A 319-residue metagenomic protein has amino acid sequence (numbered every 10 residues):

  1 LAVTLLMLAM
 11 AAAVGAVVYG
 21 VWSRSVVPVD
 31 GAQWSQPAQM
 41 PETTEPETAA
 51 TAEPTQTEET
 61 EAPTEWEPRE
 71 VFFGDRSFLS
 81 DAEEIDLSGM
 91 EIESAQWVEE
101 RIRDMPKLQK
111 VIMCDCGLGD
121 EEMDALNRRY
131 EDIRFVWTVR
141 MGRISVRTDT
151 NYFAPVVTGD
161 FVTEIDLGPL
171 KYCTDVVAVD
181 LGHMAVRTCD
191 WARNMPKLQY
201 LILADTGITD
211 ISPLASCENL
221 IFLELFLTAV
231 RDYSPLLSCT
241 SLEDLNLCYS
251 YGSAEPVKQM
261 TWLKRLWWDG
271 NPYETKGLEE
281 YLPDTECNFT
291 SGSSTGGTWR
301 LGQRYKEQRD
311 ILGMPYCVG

Functional and structural regions predicted by a protein language model:
L1-T60: Gram-positive cell-envelope targeting signals
V3, E42-T43, E47-A50, P54-E59 (+7 more regions): Intrinsically disordered/low-complexity terminal segments and short unstructured peptides
L6-A9, Q39, D104, N194 (+1 more regions): Residue-level detector of intrinsically disordered terminal segments
G15, G20-P28, Q33-Q36, A50 (+1 more regions): C-terminal "tail" modules appended to repeat-scaffold proteins
E65-R101, K107-D120, R128-I144, T148-P169 (+7 more regions): Concave beta-strand-loop units of leucine-rich repeat
